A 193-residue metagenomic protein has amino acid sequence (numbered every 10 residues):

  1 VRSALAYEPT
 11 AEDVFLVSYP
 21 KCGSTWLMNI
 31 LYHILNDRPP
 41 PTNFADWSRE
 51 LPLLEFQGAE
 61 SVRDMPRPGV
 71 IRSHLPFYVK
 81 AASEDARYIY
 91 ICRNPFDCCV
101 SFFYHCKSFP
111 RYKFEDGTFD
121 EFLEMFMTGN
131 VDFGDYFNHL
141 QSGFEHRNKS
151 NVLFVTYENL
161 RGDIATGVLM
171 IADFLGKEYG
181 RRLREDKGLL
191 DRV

Functional and structural regions predicted by a protein language model:
V1-V155, D173-G176, G180-R182: PAPS-dependent sulfotransferase catalytic domain
L160-D163: Acidic, metal-coordinating catalytic cores used for nucleic-acid/nucleotide bond scission and strand-transfer chemistry
T166-L169, L183: Hydrophobic, mid-to-C-terminal alpha-helical segments
L183-V193: Polar, surface-exposed loop/tail segments that function as active-site lids or cofactor/substrate-recognition elements
